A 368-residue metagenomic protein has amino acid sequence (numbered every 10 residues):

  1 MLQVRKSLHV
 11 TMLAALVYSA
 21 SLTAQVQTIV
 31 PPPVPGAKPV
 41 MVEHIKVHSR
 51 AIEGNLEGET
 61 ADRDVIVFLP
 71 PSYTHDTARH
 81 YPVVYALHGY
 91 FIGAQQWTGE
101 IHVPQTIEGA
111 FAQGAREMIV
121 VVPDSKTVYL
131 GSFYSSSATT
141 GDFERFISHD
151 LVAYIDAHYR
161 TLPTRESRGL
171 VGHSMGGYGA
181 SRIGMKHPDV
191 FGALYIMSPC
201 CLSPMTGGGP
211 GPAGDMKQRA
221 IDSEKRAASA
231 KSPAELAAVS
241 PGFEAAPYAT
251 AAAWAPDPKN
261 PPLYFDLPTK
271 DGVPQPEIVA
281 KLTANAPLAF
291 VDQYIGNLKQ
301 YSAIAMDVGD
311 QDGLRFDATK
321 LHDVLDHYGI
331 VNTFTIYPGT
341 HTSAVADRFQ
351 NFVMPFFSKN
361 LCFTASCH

Functional and structural regions predicted by a protein language model:
M1-K6: N-terminal secretory signal peptides that target proteins for export/translocation
V10-S21: Bacterial N-terminal signal peptides
Q25-H368: Non-catalytic cap/lid and distal C-terminal segments of serine-dependent acyl enzymes
